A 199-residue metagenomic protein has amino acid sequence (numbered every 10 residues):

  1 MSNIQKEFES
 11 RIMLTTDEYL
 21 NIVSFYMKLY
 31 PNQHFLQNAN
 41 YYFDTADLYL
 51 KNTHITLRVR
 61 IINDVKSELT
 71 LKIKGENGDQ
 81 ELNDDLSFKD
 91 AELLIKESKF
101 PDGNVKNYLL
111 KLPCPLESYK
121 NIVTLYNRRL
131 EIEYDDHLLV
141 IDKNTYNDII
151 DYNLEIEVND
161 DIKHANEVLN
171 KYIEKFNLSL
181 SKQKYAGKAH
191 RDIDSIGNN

Functional and structural regions predicted by a protein language model:
M1-N199: Phosphate-end processing signature that detects enzymes handling 5′-triphosphorylated RNA and polyphosphate
